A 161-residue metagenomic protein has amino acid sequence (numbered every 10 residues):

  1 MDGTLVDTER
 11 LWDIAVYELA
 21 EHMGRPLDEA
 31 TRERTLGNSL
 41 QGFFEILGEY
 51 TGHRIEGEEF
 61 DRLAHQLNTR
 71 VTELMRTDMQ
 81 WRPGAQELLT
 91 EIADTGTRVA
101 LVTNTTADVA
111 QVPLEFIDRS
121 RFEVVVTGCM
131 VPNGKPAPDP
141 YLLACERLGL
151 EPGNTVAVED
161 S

Functional and structural regions predicted by a protein language model:
M1-E33: Active-site neighborhood of HAD-like aspartate-dependent phosphohydrolases
E9, M79-R82, G128-C129, T155: A short, glycine- and basic residue-enriched loop/turn that sits immediately adjacent to a domain's principal
L11, T35-S39, Q66, Q80-G84 (+3 more regions): Short beta->alpha linker loops
W12-V16, A20, L36, L40-L47 (+2 more regions): Hydrophobic alpha-helical core bundles mediating ligand binding, dimerization, or RNAP-core interactions
Y17, E21-M23, I46-T51, D78 (+3 more regions): Substrate-recognition/cap helix-loop segment adjacent to the acidic, metal-dependent catalytic center of Asp-based
P26, G48-E87, T95: Metal-dependent phosphoesterase signature
L27-T31, E56-E59, S120-V124, P152-V156: Short acidic capping loops at alpha-helix termini that bridge into adjacent secondary structure
G134-S161: Conserved Lys-Pro-Asp/Glu-containing loop-to-beta segment of HAD-superfamily phosphomonoesterases, centered on
